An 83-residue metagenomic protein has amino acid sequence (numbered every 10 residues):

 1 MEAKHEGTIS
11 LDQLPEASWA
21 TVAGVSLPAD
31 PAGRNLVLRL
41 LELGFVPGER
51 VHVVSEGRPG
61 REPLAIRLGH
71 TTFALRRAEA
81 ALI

Functional and structural regions predicted by a protein language model:
M1-L41, V46-R58, E62-I83: Compact, charge-rich alpha-helical regulatory domains located at protein termini
